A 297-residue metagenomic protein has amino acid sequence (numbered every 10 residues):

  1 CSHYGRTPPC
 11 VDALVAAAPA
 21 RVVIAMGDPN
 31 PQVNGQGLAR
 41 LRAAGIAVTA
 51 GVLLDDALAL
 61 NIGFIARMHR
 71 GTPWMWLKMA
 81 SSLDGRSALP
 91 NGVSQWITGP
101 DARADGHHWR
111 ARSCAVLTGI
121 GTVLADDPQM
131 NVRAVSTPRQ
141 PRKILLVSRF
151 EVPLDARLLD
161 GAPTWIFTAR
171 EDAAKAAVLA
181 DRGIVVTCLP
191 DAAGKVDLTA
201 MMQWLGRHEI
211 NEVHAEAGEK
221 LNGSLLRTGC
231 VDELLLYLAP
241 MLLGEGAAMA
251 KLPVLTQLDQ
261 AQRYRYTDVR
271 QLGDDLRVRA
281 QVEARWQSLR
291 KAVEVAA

Functional and structural regions predicted by a protein language model:
C1, G27-D28, A192, M241: Short, surface-exposed acidic/glycine-rich loop or hinge patches that mediate macromolecular interfaces
S2-D56, R142, D160, W165 (+2 more regions): Zn2+-dependent cytidine deaminase-like catalytic core
Y4, A18-P19, A66-T72, I184-T187: Short secondary-structure boundary segments
R6, A39, W74-A297: Enzymes that bind and transform nitrogen-containing heteroaromatic metabolites
L38, V52-S82: Proteins enriched for Cys/Gly/acidic motifs involved in redox and nucleic-acid/cofactor modification
